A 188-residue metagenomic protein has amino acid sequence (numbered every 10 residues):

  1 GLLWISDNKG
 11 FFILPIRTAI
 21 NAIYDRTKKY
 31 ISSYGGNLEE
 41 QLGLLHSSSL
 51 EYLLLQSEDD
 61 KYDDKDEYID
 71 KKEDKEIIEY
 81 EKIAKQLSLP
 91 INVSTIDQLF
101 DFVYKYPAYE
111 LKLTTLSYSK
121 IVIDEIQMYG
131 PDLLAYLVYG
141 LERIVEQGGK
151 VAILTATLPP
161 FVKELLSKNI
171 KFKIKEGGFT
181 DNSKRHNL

Functional and structural regions predicted by a protein language model:
G1, L154-L158: Ser/Thr-glycine-rich phosphate-binding loops at phosphate-binding pockets of nucleotides, nucleotide cofactors
G1-K9, D25-K29, G140-R143, N169-I170: Walker A/P-loop NTP-binding motif
W4-I5, Y34-L38, I83-Q86, K112-L116 (+1 more regions): Conserved catalytic network of the ASCE P-loop NTPase/AAA+ motor domain
D7-S32, L42-L53, T157-K163: Conserved Walker A/P-loop ATP-binding site and its immediately adjacent core in helicase/helicase-like ATPase domains
K9-F11, I91, K120, N187-L188: Residue-level preference for the first positions of well-ordered beta-strands
Y34-K105: Inter-Walker segment of RecA-like/P-loop motor cores
N92, D97-L99, P107-Q147, V151-A152: SF2 helicase catalytic motif II
P160-L188: Interdomain hinge/linker at the junction between the two RecA-like core domains of SF2 helicases
